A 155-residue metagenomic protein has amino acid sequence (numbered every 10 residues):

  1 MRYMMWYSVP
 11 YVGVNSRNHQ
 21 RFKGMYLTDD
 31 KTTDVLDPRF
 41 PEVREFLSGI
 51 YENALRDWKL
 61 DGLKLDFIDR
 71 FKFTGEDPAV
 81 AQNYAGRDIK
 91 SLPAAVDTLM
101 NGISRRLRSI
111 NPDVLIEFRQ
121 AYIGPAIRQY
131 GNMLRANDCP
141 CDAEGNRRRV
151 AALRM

Functional and structural regions predicted by a protein language model:
M1-M5, A85-L92: Aromatic-lined substrate-binding rim segments of carbohydrate-active enzymes
M1-Y3, K59-D61, I110-V114: Short, well-ordered coil/turn segments that N-cap beta-strands
Y3-Y7, L63-L65, I116-F118: Hydrophobic faces of well-ordered beta-strands that scaffold small-molecule active sites in alpha/beta enzyme cores
S8-Y11, I68: Residue-level "edge-of-site" marker
V12-E45, G49, A94-M155: Glycan-recognition surfaces
K23-K31, P78-R87: Short glycine/proline- and charge-enriched loop/turn segments that cap or connect secondary-structure elements
L47-A85: Active-site groove signature of glycoside hydrolases
